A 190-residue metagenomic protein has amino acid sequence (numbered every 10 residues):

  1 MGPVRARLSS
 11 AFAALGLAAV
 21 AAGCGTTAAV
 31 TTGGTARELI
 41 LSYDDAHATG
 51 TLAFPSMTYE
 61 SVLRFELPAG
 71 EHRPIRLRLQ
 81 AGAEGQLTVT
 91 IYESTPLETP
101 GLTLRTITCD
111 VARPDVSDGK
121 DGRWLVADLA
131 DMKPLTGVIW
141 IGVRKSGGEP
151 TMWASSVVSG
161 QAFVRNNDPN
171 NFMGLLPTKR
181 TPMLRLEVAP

Functional and structural regions predicted by a protein language model:
M1-A13: Bacterial N-terminal signal peptides that target proteins for export
S10-A13, P96-L97, I107-C109, D128 (+2 more regions): Intrinsically disordered, low-complexity proline-rich regions
A11-A22: Bacterial N-terminal signal peptides
G23-G25, D110: Sequence contexts marking disulfide-bonded cysteines in secreted/extracellular proteins
G25-T99, M132-V138, R144-P190: Beta-sheet-rich sandwich/jelly-roll-like modules and their strand-loop junctions
L102-S117: Solvent-exposed serine/threonine-rich low-complexity stretches and specific carbohydrate-binding patches
R113-G122, Q161-N166: Short, surface-exposed linear segments at secondary-structure transitions and domain or protein termini
G122-D131: Exposed aromatic-hydrophobic patches
